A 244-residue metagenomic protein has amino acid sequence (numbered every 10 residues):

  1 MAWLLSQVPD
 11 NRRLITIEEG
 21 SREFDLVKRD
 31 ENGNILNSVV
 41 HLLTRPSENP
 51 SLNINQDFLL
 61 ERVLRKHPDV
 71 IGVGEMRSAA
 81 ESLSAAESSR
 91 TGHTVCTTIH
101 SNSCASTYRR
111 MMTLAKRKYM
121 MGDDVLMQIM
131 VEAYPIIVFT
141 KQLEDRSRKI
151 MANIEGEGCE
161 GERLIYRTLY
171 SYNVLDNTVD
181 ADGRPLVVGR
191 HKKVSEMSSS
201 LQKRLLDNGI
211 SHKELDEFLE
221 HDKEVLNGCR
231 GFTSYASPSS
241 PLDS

Functional and structural regions predicted by a protein language model:
L5-V131, K141: Switch/coupling sub-region of P-loop NTPases
L14, E23, E48, S82 (+4 more regions): A generic structural micro-environment signature that highlights single residues at secondary-structure boundaries
K28, K66, K116-K118, K141 (+5 more regions): Context-gated lysine
G33-I35, R146, E162-I165: A generic structural signal for short, non-catalytic loop/turn and secondary-structure boundary residues
Q56-R65, M112-K118, P135-L143, V174-P185 (+1 more regions): Noncatalytic linker/hinge segments flanking ATPase motor cores
L126-G161: Phosphate-binding/switch region of NTP-binding enzymes
A152-S244: NTP-binding/hydrolysis catalytic cores, primarily Walker-type P-loop NTPases
